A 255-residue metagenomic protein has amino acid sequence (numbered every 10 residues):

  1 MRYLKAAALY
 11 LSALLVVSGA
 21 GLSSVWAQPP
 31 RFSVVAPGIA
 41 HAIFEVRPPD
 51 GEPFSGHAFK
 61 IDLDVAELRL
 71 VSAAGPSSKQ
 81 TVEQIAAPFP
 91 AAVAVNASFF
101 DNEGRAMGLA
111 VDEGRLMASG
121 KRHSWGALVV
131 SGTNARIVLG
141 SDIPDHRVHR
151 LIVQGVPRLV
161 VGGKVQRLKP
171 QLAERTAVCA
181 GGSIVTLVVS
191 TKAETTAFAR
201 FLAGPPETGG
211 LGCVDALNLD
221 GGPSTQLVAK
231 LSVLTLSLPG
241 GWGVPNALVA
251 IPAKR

Functional and structural regions predicted by a protein language model:
M1-S12: Bacterial N-terminal signal peptides that target proteins for export
Y10-A20: Bacterial N-terminal signal peptides
G21-S119, I137-V138, L187: Zymogen propeptides
F54-G56, P88-F89, H123, Q154 (+2 more regions): Extracytoplasmic
G56-K60, A127, A177, A247: Conserved hydrophobic/aromatic beta-strand scaffold that supports enzyme active sites
V93-A97, V130, D215-L219: General beta-strand structural signal in soluble alpha/beta enzymes
F100-L168: Active-site-adjacent helix-turn-beta-strand microarchitecture at beta-sheet edges that either contains or buttresses
E103-R122, L168-A180, I184-N218, S224-R255: Conserved, well-ordered active-site substructure
